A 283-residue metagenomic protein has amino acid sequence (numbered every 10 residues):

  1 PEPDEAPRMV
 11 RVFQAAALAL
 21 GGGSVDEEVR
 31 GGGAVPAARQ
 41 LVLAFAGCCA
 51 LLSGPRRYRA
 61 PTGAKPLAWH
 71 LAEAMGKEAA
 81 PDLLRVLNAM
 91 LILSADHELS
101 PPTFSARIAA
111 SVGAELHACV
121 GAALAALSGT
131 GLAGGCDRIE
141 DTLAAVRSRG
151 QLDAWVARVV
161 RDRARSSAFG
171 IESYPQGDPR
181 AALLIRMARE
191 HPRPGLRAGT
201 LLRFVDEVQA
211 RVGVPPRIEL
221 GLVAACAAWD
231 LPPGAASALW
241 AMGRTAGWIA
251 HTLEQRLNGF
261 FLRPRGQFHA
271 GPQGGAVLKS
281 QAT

Functional and structural regions predicted by a protein language model:
P1-T283: Hydrophobic alpha-helical bundle cores within soluble ligand-binding/oligomerization subdomains
